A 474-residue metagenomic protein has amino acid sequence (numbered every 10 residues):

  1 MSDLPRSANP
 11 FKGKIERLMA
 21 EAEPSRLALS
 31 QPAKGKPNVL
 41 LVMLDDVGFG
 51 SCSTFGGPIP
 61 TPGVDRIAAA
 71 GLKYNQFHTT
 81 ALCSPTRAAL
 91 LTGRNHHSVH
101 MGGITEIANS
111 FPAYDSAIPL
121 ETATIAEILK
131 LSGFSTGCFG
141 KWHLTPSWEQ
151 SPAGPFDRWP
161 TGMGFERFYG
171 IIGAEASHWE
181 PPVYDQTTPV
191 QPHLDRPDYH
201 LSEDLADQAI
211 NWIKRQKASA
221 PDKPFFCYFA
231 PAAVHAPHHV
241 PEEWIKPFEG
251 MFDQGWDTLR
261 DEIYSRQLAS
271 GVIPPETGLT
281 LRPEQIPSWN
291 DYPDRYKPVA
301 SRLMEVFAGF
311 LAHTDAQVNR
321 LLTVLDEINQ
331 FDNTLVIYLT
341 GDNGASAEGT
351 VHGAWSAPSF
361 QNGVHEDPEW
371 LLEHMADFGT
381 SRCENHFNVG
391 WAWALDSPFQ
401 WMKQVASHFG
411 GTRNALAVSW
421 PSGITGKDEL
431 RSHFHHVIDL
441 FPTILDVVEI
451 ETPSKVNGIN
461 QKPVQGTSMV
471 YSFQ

Functional and structural regions predicted by a protein language model:
M1-Q474: Formylglycine-dependent sulfatase
